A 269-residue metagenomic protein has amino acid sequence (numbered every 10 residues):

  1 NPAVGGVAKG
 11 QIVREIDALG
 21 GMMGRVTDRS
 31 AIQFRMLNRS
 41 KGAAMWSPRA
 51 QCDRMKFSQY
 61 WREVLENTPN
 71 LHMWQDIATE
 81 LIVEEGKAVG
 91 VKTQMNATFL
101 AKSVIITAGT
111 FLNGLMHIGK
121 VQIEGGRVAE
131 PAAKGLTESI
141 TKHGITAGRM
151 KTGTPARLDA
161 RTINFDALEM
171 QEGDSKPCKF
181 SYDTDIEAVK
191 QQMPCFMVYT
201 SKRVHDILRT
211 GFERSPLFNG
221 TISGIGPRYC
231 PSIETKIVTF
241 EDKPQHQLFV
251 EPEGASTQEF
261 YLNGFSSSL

Functional and structural regions predicted by a protein language model:
N1-E80, M95, T107-R127, P131-T137 (+1 more regions): Conserved N-terminal/central alpha/beta ligand/cofactor-binding core
L71-H72, S103-V104, Q247-L248: Structural motif
E80-T98, V104: Conserved beta-strand-loop-beta-strand element in the redox core of flavoprotein oxidoreductases
A101-S103, T107-L112, L269: Glycine-/small-residue-rich beta->alpha transition segments that form the dinucleotide
G153-E172, S232-K243, Q247-L248, G254: Terminal amphipathic helices with adjacent charged low-complexity linkers/tails
S175-I222, P244-L269: Conserved FAD/dinucleotide-binding core of flavoprotein oxidoreductases
G220-S232: Amphipathic alpha-helical blocks
